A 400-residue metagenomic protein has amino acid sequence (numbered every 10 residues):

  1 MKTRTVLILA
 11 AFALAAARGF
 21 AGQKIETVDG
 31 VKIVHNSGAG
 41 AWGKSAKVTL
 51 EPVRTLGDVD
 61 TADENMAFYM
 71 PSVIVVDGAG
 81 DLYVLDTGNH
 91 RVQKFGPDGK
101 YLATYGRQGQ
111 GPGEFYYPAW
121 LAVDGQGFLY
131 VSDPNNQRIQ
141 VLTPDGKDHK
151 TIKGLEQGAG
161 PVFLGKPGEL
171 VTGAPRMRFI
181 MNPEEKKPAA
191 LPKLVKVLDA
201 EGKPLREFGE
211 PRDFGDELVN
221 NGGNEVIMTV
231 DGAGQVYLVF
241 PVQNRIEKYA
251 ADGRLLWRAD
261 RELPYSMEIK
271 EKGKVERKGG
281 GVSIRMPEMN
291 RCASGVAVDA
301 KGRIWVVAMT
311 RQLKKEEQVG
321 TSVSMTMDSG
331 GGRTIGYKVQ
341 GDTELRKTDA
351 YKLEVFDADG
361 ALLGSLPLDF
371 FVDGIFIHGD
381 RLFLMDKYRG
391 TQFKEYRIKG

Functional and structural regions predicted by a protein language model:
M1-L7: Bacterial N-terminal signal peptides that target proteins for export
I8-A16: Bacterial N-terminal signal peptides
G19-G400: Eukaryotic scaffold repeat domains enriched in small/polar residues
